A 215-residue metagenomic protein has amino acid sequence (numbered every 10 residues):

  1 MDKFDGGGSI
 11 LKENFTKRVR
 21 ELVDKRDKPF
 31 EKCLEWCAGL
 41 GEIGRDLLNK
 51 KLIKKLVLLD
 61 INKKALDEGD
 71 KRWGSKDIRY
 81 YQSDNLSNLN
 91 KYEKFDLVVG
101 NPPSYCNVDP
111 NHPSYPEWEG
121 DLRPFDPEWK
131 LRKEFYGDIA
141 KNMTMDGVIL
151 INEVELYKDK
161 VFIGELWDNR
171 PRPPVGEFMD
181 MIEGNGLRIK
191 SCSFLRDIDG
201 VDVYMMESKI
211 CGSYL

Functional and structural regions predicted by a protein language model:
S9-P29: Conserved alpha-helix/loop element of class I SAM-dependent methyltransferases that forms part of the SAM/SAH-binding
P29-G39: Conserved class I S-adenosyl-L-methionine
L40-L52: Conserved SAM-binding loop of SAM-dependent methyltransferases across substrates and taxa, primarily the Class I
N62: Conserved SAM/SAH-binding beta-strand->alpha-helix loop
G69-D70: Conserved SAM-binding loop
S87-V98: A short acidic, Gly/Pro-enriched loop at the edge of an enzyme's catalytic core that lines a small-molecule cofactor
P102-E134: Mobile active-site "lid"/loop adjacent to the S-adenosyl-L-methionine
W129-N185, I189-R196: Conserved Class I SAM-dependent methyltransferase catalytic core
